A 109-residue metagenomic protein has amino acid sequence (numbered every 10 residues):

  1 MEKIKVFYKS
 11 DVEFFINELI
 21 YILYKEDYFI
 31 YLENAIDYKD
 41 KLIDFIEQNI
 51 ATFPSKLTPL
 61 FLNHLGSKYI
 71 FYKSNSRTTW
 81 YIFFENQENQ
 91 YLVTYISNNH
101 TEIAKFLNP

Functional and structural regions predicted by a protein language model:
M1, Q48-A51, H100: An N-terminal domain-start capping segment
M1-I43: Arg/Lys-rich, positively charged N-terminal/basic patches that mediate binding to nucleic acids
L23, D27-I30, F53, L57 (+2 more regions): Secondary-structure transition/capping residues
L23, I46-I50, Q87: Hydrophobic, Leu/Ile/Phe/Ala-enriched alpha-helical segments that form helix-helix packing faces
L42, N49-I50, F84, V93: Conserved short aromatic-hydrophobic micro-motifs
D44-N75: A short, surface-exposed loop/turn module that caps and links secondary-structure elements
Y72-P109: Enriched for short, Lys/Arg-rich terminal
